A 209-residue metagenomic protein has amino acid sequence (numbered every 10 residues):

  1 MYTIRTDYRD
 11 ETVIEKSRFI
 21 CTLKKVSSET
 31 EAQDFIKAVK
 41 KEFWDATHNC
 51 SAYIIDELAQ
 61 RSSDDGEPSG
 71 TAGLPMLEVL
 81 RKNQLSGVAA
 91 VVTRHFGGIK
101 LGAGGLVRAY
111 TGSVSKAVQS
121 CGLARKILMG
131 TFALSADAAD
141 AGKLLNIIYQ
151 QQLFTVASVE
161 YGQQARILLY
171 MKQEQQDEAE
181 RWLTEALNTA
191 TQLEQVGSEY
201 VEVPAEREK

Functional and structural regions predicted by a protein language model:
M1-T71, S158, A186, A190-K209: C-terminal regulatory domains involved in ligand/effector binding and gene-expression control
A32-F35, Y110, K143-I147, A179-W182: Hydrophobic side chains in well-ordered alpha-helices
A72-S120: Active-site beta-strand/loop microenvironment that shapes enzyme catalytic pockets
L123-D140: Short glycine-/aliphatic-rich beta-strand segments at the starts of folded cytosolic domains
A136-F154: Short amphipathic alpha-helix segments
L169, Q175-E178: Terminal, non-globular segments
